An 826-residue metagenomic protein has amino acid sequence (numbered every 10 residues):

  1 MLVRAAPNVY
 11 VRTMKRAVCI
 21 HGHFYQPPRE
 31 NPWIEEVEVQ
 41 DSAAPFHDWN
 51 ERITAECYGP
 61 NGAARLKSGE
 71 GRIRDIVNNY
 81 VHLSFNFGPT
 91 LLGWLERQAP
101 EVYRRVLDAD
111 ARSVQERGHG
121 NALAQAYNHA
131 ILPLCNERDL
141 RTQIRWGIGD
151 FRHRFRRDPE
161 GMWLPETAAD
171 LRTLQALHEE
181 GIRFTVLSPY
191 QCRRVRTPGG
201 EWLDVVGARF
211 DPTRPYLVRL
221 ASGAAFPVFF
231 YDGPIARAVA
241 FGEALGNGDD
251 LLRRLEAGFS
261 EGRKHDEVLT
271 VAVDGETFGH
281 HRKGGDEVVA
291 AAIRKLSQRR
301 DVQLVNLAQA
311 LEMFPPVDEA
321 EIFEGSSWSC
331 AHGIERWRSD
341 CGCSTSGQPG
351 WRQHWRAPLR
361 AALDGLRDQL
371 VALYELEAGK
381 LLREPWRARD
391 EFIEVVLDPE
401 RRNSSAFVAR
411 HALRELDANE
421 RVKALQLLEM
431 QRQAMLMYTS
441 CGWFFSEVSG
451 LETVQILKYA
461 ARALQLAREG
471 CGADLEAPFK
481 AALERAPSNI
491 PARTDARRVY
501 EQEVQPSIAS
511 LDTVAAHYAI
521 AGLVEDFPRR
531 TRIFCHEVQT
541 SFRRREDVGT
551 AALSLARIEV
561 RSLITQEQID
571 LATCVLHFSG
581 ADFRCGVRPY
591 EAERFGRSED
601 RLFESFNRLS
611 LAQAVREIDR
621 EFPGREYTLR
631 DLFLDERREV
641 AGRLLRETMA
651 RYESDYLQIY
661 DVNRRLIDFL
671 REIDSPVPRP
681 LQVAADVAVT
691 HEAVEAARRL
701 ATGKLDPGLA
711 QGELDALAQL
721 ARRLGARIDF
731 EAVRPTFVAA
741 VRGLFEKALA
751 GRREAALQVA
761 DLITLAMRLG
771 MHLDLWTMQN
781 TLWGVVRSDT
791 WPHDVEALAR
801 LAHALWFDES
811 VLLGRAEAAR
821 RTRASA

Functional and structural regions predicted by a protein language model:
A5, V9-Y10: Short, positively charged and aromatic/hydrophobic N-terminal segments
T13-S68, P89-T90, D204-A236, G242-V524 (+5 more regions): Active-site and substrate-binding clefts of carbohydrate-active enzymes
A17-G22, Q26-R138, T142-Q143, R156 (+2 more regions): Short, well-structured secondary-structure segments
N61, V77, L95-A99, H178 (+3 more regions): Extended, Lys/Arg-enriched charged tracts that mediate electrostatic binding to polyanionic substrates
R104-N121, R145, R157, H178-A221 (+2 more regions): Acidic, His- and aromatic-enriched active-site or binding-groove loops in soluble protein domains that engage sugars
L140-L164, E256-T270: CE4/NodB-like, metal-dependent polysaccharide N-deacetylase domain that modifies extracellular/periplasmic N-acetylated
H153-E201, G275-K295: Catalytic domains of cell-wall/extracellular-matrix polysaccharide-remodeling enzymes, centered on de-N-acetylation
L666-A826: Extended alpha-helical scaffold segments
